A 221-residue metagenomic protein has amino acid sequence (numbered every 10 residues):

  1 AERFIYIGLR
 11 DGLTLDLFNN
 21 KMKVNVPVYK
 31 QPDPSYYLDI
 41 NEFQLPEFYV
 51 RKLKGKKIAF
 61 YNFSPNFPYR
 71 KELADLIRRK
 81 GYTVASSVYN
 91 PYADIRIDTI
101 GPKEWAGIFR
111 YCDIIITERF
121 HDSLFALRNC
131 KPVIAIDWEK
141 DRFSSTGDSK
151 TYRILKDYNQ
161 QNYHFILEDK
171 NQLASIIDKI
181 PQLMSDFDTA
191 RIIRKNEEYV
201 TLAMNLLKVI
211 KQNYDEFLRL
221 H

Functional and structural regions predicted by a protein language model:
A1-H221: Active-site anion-handling motifs in enzyme catalytic cores
